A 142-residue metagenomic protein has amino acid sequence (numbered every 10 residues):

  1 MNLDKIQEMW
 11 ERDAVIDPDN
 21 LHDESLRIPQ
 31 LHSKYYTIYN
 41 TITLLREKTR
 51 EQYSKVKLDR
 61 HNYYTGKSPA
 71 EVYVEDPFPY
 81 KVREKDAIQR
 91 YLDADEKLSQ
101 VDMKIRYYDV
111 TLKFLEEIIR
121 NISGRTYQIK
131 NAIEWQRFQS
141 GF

Functional and structural regions predicted by a protein language model:
M1-F142: Charge-rich amphipathic alpha-helical interaction elements
